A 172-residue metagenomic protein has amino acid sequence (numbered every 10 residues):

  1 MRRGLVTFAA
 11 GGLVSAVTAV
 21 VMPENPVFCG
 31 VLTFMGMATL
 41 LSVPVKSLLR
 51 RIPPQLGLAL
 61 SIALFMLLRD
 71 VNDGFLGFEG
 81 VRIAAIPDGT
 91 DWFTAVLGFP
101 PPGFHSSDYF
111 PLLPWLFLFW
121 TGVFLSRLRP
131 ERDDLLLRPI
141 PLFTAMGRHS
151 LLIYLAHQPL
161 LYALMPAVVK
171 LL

Functional and structural regions predicted by a protein language model:
M1-L172: Alpha-helical transmembrane segments and their immediate juxtamembrane cytosolic regions
